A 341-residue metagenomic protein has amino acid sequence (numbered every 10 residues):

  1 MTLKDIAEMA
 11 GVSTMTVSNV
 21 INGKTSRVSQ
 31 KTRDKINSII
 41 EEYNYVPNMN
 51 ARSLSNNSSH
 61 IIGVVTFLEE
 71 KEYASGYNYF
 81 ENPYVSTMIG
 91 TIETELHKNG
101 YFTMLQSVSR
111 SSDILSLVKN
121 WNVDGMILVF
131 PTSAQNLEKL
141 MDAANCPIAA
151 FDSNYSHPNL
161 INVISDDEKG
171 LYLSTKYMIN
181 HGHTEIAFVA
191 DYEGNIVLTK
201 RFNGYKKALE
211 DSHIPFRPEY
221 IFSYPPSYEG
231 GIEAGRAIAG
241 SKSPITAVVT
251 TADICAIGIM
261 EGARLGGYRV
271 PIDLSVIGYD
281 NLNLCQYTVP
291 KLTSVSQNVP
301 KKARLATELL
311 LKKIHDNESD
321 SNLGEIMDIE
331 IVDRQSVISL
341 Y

Functional and structural regions predicted by a protein language model:
M1-H60: N-terminal helix-turn-helix DNA-binding module of bacterial transcription factors
K4, Y45-L115: Amphipathic helical "hinge" segments at domain boundaries
G63, D124-V129, A187-V189, I221 (+2 more regions): Periplasmic-binding protein-like
E70, N78-Y84, F102-D113, V163-L173 (+5 more regions): Hinge/beta->alpha junction and helix N-cap segments in small-molecule ligand-binding domains
S111-N122, G231-P244: Short, well-structured alpha-helical segments in soluble
V129-Y172, I254, D280-L292: Flexible loop/hinge segments that line or gate small-molecule binding clefts
R236-Y341: Flexible loop/turn connectors
